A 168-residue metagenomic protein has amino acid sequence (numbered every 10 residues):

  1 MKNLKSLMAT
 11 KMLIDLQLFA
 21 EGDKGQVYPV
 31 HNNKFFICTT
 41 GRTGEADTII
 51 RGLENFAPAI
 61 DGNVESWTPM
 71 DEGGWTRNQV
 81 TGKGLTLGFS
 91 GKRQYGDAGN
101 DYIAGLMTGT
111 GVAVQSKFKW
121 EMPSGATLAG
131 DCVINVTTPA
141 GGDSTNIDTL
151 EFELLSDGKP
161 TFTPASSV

Functional and structural regions predicted by a protein language model:
M1-K34, T163-V168: Short, intrinsically disordered N-terminal pre-domain segments
A20-Q94, D131-D148: Solvent-exposed edge beta-strands and adjacent loop segments that serve as assembly or binding interfaces
L85, K117-F118, L150-E153: Residue-level detection of beta-strand scaffold positions
R93-G96, K159: Acidic glycine-/aspartate-rich tracts in secreted/extracellular proteins
G99-D131: Short, acidic/charged, Gly/Pro-enriched secondary-structure junctions
P139-V168: C-terminal or internal capping secondary-structure element at the end of a domain, subdomain, or sheet
